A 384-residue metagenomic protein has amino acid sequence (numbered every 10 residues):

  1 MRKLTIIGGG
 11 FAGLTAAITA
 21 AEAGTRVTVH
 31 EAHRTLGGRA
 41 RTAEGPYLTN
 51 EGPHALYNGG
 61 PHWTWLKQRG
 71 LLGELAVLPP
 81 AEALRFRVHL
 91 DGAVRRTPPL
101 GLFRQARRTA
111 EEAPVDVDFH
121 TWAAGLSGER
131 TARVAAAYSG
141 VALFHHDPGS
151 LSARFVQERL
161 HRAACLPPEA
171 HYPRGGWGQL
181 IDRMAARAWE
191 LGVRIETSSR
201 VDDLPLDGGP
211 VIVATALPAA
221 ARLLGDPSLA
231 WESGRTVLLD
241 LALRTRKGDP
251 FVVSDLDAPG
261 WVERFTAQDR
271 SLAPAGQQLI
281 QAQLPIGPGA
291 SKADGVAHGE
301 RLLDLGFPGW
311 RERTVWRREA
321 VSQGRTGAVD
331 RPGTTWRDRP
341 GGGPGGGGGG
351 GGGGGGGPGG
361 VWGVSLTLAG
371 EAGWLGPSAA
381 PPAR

Functional and structural regions predicted by a protein language model:
R2-V29, G376: N-terminal Rossmann-like FAD-binding beta1-loop-alpha1 element of flavoenzymes
A21-E44: Glycine-rich FAD pyrophosphate-binding loop
A23, S199-K292: Mid-domain catalytic core of redox enzymes that form a hydrophobic substrate pocket/lid adjacent to a catalytic redox
R41-G60: Glycine-rich active-site loop/strand segments that organize a redox cofactor
Y47, W63-F86, S127-A136, S233: A short alpha-helix-loop-beta-strand transition element characteristic of N-terminal alpha/beta dinucleotide-binding
E82, V88-V94, P98-H161, P167-Y172: Rossmann-like flavin
E158-D203: Helical element adjacent to the flavin cofactor pocket in flavoenzyme catalytic cores
F265, S271-R384: Conserved flavin/dinucleotide-binding core of flavoenzymes
